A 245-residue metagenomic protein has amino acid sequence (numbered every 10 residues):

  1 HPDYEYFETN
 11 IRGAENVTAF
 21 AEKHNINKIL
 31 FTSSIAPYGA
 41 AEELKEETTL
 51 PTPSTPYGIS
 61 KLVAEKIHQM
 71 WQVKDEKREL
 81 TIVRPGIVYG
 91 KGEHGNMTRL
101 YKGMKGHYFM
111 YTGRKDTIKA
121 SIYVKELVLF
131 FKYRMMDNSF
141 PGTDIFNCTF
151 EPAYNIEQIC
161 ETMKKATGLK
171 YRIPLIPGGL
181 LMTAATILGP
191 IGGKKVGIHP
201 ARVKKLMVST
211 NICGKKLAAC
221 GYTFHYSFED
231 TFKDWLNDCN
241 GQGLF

Functional and structural regions predicted by a protein language model:
E15-P56, E76, T81: Conserved Rossmann-fold NAD(P)-dependent oxidoreductase catalytic core, especially the SDR/UDP-sugar
S60: Active-site helix of classical SDR
K66-K91: Conserved beta-loop-beta element that borders a ligand/cofactor-binding pocket
E93-R99, G113-M135, T143-N147: Substrate-positioning beta->alpha
V124, E161, A184-T223: Conserved C-terminal active-site "lid" loop/helix of NAD(P)H-dependent oxidoreductases that clamps the redox cofactor
R134-I198, K233-F245: Mid/C-terminal beta-alpha module of Rossmann-like enzyme folds, strongest in SDR-family dehydrogenases/epimerases
I212-A219, T223-F245: Amphipathic terminal alpha-helices
